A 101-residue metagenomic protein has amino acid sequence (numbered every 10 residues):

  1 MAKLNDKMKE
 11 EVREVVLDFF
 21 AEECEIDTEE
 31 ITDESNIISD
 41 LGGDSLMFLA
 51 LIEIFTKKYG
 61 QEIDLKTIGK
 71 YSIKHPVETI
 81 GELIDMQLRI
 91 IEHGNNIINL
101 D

Functional and structural regions predicted by a protein language model:
A2-G43, M47-E53, K57-D101: Phosphopantetheine-dependent thiolation modules in NRPS/PKS and related acyl-activating systems
